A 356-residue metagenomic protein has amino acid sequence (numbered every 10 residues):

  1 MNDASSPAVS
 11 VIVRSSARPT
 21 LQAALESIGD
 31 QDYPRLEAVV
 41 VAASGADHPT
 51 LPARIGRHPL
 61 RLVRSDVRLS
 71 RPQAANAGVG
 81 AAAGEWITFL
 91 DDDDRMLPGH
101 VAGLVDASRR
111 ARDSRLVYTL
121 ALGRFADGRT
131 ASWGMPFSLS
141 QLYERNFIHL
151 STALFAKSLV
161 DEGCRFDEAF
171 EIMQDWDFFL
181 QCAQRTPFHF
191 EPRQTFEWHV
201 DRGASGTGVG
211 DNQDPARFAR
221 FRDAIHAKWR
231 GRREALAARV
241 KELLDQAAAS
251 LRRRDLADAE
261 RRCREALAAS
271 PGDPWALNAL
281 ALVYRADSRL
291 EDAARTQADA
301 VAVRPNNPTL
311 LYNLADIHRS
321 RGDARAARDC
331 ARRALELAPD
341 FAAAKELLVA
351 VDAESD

Functional and structural regions predicted by a protein language model:
N2-A219: Nucleotide-sugar donor-binding/catalytic module of glycosyltransferases that assemble extracellular/cell-envelope
N2-A4, A17, C164, D177 (+4 more regions): C-terminal subregions of glycosyltransferases and related glycan-biosynthesis enzymes
